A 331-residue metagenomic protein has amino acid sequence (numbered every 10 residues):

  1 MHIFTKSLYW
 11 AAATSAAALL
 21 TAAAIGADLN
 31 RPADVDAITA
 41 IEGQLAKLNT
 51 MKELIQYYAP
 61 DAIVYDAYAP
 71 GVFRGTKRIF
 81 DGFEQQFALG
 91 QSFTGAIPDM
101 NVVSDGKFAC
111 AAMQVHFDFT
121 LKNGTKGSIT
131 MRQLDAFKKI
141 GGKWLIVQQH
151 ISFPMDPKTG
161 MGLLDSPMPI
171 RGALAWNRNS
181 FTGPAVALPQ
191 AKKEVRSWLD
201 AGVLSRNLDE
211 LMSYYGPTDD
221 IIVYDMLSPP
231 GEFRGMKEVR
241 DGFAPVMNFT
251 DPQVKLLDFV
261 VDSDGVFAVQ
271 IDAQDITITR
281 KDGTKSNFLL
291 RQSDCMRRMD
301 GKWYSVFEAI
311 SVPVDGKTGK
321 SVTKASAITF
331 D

Functional and structural regions predicted by a protein language model:
H2-A12: Bacterial N-terminal signal peptides that target proteins for export
A11-A22: Bacterial N-terminal signal peptides
A24-P60, K158-Y214, T323-D331: Short, low-complexity N-terminal intrinsically disordered segments enriched in polar/charged residues
P32-A40, M51-G106, G127-S128, L188-P189 (+2 more regions): A solvent-exposed, acidic/Ser-Thr-rich amphipathic alpha-helical stretch
D61, M113-T120, D220, D272-T279: Generic short beta-strand segments
F83-E84, I97-V102, V115-F117, R132-K138 (+7 more regions): Hydrophobic/aromatic beta-strand elements that line small-molecule binding cavities or substrate pockets in beta-rich
V102-A109, G124, F137-L145, F259-V269 (+2 more regions): A short, structured loop/turn motif at beta-sheet edges
T130-L163, L289-K320: Short beta-strand edge/turn micro-motifs at domain boundaries
